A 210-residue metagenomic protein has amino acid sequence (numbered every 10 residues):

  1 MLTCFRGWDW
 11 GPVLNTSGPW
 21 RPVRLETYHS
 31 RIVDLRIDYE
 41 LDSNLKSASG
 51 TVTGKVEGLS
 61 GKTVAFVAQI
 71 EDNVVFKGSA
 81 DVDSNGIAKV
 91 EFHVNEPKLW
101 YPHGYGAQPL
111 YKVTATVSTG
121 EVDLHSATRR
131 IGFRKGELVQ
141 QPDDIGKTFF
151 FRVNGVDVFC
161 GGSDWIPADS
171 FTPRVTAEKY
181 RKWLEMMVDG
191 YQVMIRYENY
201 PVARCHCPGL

Functional and structural regions predicted by a protein language model:
M1-L210: Secreted/periplasmic carbohydrate-active enzymes, especially glycoside hydrolases
